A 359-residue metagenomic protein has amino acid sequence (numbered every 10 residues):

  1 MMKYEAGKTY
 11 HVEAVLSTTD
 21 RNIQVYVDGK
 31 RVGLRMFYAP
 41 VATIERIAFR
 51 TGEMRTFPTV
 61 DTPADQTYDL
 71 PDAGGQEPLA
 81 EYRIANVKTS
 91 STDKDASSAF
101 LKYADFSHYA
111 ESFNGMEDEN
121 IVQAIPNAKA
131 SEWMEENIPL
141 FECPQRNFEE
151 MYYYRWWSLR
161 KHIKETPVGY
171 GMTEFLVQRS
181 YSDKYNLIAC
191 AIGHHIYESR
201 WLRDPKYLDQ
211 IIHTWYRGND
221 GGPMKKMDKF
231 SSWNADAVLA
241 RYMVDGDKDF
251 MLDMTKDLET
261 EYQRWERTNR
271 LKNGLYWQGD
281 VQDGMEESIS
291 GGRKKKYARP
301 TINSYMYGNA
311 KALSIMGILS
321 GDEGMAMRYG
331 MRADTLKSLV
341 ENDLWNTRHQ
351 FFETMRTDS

Functional and structural regions predicted by a protein language model:
M2-Y10, P78, R83: Extracellular/lumenal carbohydrate-interaction signature centered on repeated Trp-anchored short motifs
K8-Q24: Localized edge beta-strand/strand-to-loop motifs within extracellular or lumenal beta-rich domains
Y26-K30: Short strand-turn-strand beta-turns centered on an Asx-Gly dipeptide
R35-Y82: Flexible glycan-contacting loops in extracellular carbohydrate-active proteins
A64, P78, K88-A96: Extended recognition patches within non-cytosolic domains
S97-V122, G222-S232, K248, E266-M331 (+1 more regions): The feature captures the catalytic groove of carbohydrate-active enzymes
F113-D253, E259, F351-S359: Substrate-binding groove/exosite segments of carbohydrate-active enzymes
W156-L159, L258, A326-E341: Short amphipathic alpha-helical coiled-coil/interface segments
